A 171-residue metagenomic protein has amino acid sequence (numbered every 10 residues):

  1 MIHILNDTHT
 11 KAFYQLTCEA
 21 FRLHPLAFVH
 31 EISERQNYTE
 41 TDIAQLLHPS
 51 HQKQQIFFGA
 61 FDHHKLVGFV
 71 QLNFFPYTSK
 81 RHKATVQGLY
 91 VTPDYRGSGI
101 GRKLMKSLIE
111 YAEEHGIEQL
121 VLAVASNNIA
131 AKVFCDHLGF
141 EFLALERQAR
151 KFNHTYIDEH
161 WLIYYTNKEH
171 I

Functional and structural regions predicted by a protein language model:
I4-T10, Y14-Q15, A20-G88, T92-P93 (+4 more regions): Acetyl-CoA-dependent GNAT
Q55, I157-W161: Short hydrophobic/aromatic beta-strand or adjacent loop that forms the aromatic wall/cage of a ligand/substrate-binding
K65-G68, A130, Y156: Glycine-rich acetyl-CoA-binding "A-motif" of GNAT/NAT acetyltransferases
T92-S98, S126-N127: Active-site acidic-Proline motif in GNAT/NAT acetyltransferases
S98, R102, K106: Residues forming the Rossmann-fold NAD(P)(H) cofactor-binding site
A112-A123: Conserved GNAT acetyl-CoA-binding A-motif
V121-A125, D136-I157: Conserved catalytic-core motifs of GNAT/GCN5-like acyltransferases
